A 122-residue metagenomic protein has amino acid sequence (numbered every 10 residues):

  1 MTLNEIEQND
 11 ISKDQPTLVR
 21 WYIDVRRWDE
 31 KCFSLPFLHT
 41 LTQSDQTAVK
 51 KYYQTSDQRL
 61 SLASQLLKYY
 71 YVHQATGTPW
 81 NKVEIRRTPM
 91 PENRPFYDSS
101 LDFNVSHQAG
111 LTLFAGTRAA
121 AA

Functional and structural regions predicted by a protein language model:
M1-A122: Core catalytic alpha/beta fold that binds nucleotide/phospho-ligands
